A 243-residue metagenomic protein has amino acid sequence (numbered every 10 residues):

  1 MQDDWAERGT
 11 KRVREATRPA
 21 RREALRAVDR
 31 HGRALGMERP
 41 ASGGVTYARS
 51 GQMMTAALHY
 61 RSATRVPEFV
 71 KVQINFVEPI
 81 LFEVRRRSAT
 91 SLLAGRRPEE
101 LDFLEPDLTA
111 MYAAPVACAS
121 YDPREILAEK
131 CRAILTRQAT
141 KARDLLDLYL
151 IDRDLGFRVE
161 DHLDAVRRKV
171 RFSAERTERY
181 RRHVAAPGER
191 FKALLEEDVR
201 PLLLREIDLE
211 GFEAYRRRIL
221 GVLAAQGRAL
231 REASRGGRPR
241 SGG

Functional and structural regions predicted by a protein language model:
D3-G243: Structured mid-to-C-terminal alpha-helical surface segments
